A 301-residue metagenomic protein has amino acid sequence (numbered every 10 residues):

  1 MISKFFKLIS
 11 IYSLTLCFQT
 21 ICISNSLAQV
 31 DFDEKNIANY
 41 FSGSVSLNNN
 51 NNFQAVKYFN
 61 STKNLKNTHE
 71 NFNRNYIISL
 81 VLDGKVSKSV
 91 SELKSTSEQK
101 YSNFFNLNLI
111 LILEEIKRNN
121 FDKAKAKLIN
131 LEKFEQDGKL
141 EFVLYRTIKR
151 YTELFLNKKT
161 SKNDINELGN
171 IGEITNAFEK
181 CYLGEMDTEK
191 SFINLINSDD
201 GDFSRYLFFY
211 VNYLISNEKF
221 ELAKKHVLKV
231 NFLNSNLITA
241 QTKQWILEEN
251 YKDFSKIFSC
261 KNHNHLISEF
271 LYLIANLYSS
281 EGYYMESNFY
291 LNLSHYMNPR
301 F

Functional and structural regions predicted by a protein language model:
I2-V30: Classical Sec-dependent N-terminal signal peptides that target proteins to the secretory pathway
C22-Y76, L82, V90-S91, S102-N103 (+1 more regions): N-terminal leader/linker segments that initiate helical-solenoid repeat arrays
D31-N39, K66-N73, K100-I110, E135-I148 (+7 more regions): Generic helix N-cap/helix-start motif at coil->alpha-helix transitions
N36, A55-F59, Y76-N103, L107-R118 (+3 more regions): Alpha-helical protein-protein interaction scaffolds
N49, D83, R118, L156-N157 (+3 more regions): Structural motif corresponding to the intra-repeat A-B loop/turn of tetratricopeptide repeats
V56-N60, V86-K100, F121-E135, N157-I171 (+4 more regions): Alpha-helical repeat scaffolds
Y210, Q244-K261: Hydrophobic/aromatic interaction determinants used to assemble and anchor large protein complexes
